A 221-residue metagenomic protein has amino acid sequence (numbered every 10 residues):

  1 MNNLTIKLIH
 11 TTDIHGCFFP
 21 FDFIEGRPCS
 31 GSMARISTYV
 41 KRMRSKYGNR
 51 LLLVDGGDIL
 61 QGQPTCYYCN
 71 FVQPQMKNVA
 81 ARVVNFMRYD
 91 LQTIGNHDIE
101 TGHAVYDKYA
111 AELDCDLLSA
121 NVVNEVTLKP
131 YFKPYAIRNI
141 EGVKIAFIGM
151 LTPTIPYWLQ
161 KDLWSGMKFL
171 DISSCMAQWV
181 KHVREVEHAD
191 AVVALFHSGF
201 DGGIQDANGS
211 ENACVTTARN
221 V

Functional and structural regions predicted by a protein language model:
M1-V221: Acidic, metal/ion-coordinating pockets
